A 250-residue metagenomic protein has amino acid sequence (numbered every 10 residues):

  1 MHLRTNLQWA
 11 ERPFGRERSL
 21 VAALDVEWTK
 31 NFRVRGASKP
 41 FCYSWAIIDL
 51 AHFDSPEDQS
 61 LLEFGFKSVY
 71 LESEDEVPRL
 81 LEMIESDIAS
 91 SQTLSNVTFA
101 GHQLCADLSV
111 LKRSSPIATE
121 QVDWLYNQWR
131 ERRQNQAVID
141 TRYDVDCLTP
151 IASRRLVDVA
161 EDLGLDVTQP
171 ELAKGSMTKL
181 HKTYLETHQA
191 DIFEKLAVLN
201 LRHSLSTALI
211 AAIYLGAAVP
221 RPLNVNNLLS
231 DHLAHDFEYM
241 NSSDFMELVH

Functional and structural regions predicted by a protein language model:
H2-I117: Conserved non-catalytic scaffold segment of RNase H-like nuclease domains
F41-F64, N96-L228, H232-N241: Metal-dependent phosphoesterase core characteristic of DEDDh/y 3'-5' exonuclease domains
Y239-H250: Extended, charge-rich alpha-helical segments
